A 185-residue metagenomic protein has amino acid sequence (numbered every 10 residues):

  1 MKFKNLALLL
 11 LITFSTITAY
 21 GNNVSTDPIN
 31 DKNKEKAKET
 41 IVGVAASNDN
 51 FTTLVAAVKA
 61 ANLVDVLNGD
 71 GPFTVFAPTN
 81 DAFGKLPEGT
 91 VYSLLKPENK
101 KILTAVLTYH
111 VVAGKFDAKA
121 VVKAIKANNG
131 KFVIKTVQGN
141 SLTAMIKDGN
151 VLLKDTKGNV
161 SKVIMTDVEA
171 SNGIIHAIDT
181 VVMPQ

Functional and structural regions predicted by a protein language model:
M1-F3: N-terminal secretory signal peptides that target proteins for export/translocation
N5-L6, Y20-Q185: Mature, structured domains of secreted/extracytosolic soluble proteins
L9-T18: Bacterial N-terminal signal peptides
